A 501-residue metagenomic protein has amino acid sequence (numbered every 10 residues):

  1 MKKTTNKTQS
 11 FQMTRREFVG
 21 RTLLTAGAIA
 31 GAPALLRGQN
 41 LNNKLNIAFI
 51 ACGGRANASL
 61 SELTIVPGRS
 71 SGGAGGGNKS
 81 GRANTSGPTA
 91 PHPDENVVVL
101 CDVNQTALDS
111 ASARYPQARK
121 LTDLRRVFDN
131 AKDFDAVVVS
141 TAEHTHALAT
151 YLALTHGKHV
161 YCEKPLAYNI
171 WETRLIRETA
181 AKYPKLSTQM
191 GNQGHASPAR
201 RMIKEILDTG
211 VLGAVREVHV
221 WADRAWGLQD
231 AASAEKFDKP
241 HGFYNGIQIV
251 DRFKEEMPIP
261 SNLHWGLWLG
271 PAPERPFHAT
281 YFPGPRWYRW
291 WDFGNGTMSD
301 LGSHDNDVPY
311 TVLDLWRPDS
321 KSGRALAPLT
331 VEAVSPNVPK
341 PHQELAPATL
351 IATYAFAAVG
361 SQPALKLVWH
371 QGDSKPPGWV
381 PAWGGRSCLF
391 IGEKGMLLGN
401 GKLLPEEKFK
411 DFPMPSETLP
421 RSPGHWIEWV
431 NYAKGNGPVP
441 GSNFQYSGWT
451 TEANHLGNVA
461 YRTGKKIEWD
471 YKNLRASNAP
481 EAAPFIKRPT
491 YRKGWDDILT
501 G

Functional and structural regions predicted by a protein language model:
K2-C162, W171-S187: N-terminal glycine-/serine-/threonine-rich beta1-alpha1-beta2 phosphate-ribose binding loop of Rossmann-like
V19, T64, D109-S112, R125-F128 (+10 more regions): Non-transmembrane alpha-helical segments in soluble domains of secreted/periplasmic/extracellular proteins
E62, P88, N96-C101, A107-D109 (+3 more regions): Glycine-enriched catalytic-core subsegment of oxygenase/oxidase enzymes
D133-F134, W268, G284-D292, K408-F412 (+1 more regions): Short glycine/proline-rich turn/loop motifs
V139-E143, K158, E163, G191 (+2 more regions): Conserved beta-strand->loop/alpha-helix structural units within folded catalytic cores of enzymes with alpha/beta
H159-Y161, L166-N262: A contiguous active-site-proximal alpha/beta segment in oxidoreductase catalytic domains
A196-H219, A232-I247, L269-P271, R275 (+4 more regions): Oxidoreductase and adenylate-handling cofactor-binding alpha/beta cores
R275-W287, S422-V430: Active-site-adjacent bridging/hinge elements
